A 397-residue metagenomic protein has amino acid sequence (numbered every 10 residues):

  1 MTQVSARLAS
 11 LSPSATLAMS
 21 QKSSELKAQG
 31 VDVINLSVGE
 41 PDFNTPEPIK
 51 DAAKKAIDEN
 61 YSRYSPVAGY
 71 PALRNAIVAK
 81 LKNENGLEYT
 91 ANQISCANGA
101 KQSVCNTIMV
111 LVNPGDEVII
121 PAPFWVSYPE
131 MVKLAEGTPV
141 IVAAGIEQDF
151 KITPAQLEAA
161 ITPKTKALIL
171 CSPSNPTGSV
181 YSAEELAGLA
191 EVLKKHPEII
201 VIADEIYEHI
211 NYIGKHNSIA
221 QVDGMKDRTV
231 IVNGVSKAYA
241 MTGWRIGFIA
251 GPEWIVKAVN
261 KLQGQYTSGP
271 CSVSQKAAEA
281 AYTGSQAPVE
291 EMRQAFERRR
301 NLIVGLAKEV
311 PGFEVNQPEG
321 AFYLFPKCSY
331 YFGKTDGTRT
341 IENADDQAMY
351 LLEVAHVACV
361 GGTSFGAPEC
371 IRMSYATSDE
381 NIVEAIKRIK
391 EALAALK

Functional and structural regions predicted by a protein language model:
T2-V4, S12-S14, M19, L26-V33 (+3 more regions): PLP-dependent class I/II
L8: Substrate/cofactor-recognition hotspot
S24, V78, K82, I108-M109: Generic structural signal for well-ordered alpha-helical scaffold segments
S37-E40, K55-L73: A glycine-/small-polar-enriched, mobile loop at the entrance of the PLP active site in fold-type I
Y64-A97: Conserved N-terminal alpha-helix of the aminotransferase class I/II PLP-enzyme fold
